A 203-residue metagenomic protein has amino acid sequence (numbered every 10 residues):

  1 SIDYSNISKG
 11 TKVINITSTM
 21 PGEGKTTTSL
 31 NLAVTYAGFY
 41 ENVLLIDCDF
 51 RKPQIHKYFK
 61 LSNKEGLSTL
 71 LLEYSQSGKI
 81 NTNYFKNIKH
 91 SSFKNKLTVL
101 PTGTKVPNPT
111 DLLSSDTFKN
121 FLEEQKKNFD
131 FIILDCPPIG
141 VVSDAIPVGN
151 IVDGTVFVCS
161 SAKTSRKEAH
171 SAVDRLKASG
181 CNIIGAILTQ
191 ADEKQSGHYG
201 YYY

Functional and structural regions predicted by a protein language model:
S1-Y203: P-loop NTP-binding module
